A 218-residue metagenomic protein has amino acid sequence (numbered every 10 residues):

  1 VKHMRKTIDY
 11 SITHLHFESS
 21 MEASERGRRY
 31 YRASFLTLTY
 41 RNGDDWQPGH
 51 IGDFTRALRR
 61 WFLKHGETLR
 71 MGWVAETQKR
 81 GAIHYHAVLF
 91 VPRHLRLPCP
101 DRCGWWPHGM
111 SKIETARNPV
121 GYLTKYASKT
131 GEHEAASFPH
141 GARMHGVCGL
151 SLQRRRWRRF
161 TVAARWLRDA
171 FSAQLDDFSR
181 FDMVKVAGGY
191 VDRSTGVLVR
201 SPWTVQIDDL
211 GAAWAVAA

Functional and structural regions predicted by a protein language model:
V1-I83, V91-A218: Right-hand nucleic-acid polymerase module
